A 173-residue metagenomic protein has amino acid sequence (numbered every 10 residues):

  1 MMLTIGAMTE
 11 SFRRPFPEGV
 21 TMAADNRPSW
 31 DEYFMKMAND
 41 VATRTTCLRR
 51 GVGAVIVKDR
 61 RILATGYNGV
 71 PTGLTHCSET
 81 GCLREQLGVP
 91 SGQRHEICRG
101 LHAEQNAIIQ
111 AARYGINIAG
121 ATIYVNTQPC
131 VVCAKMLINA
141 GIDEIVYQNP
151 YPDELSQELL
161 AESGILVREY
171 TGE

Functional and structural regions predicted by a protein language model:
M2-E173: Zinc-dependent deaminase catalytic domain
